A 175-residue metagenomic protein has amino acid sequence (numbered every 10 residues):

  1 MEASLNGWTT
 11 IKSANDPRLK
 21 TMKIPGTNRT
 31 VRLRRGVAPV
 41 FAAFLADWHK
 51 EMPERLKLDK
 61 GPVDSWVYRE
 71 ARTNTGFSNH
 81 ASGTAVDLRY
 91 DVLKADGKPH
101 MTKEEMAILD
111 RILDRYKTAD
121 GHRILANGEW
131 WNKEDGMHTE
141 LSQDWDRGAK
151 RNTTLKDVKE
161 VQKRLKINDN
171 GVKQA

Functional and structural regions predicted by a protein language model:
M1-K57: Active-site acidic/histidine clusters and adjacent loop/turn architecture that either coordinate catalytic ions
G7, S13, G61, S65-V67 (+2 more regions): Glycine-centered flexibility motif
T10, K50, Y68, N132-K133 (+1 more regions): Intrinsic disorder/low-complexity segments enriched in polar/charged and small flexible residues
D16-P17, H49, L56, N74 (+3 more regions): Amphipathic alpha-helical interaction segments
L19-M22, V31, V63-E70, L125 (+2 more regions): Generic preference for hydrophobic/aromatic residues in regular secondary structure cores
P25-R35, N74, Y90-H100: Second-shell loop/turn segments in exported
P39-T84, Y90-V92: Active-site-adjacent loop/helix surface patches within enzyme catalytic domains that shape the substrate-binding cleft
F77-V86, Y90-A175: Catalytic cores and adjacent binding grooves of peptidoglycan-active enzymes
